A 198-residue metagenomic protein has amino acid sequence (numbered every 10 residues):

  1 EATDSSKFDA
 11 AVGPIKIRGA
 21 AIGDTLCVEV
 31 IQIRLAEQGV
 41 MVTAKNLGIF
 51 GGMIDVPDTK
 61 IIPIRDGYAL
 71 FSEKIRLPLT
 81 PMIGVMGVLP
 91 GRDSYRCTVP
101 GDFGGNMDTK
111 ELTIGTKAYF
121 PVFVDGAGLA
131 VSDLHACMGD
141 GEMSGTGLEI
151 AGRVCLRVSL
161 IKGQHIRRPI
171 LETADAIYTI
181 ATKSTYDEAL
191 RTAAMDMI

Functional and structural regions predicted by a protein language model:
E1-T3, I33-T43, G126-A136: Short, Lys/Arg- and Gly-enriched loop/turn segments at beta-strand edges
A2-T3, F8-E29, Q38, D55-D58 (+3 more regions): Alpha/propeptide regions of enzymes that mature by internal proteolysis
D4-D24, K45-E73, M138-L160: Short peripheral tails and domain-boundary helices/loops at the edges of structured domains
I22, L35, A69, A127 (+1 more regions): Generic "edge-of-domain/loop-turn" microfeature
Q32-I114, Y119: Intrinsically disordered, low-complexity linker/loop segments enriched in Gly/Pro and charged/polar residues
L79-N106, K110-E188, D196-I198: Conserved mixed alpha/beta catalytic, RNA-binding, or beta-rich assembly cores of soluble enzyme, regulatory
